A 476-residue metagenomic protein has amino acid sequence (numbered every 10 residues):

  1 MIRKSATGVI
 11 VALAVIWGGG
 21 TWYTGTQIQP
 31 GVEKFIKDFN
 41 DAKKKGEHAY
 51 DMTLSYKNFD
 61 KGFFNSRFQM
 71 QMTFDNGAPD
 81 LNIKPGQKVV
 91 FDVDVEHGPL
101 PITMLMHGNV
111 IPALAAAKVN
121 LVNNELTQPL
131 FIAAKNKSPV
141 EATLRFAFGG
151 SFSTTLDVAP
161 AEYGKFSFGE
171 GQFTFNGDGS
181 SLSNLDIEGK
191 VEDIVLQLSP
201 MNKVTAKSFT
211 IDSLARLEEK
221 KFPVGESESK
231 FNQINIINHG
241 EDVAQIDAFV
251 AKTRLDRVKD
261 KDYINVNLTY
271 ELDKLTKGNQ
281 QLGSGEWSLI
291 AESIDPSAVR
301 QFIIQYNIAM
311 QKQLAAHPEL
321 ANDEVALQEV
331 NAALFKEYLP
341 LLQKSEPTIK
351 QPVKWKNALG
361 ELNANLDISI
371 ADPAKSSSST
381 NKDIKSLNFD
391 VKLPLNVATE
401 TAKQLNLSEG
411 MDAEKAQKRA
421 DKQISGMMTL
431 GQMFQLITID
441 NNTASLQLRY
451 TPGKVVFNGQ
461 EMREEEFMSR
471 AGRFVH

Functional and structural regions predicted by a protein language model:
R3-G8, V15-H476: Glycine-rich, small/hydroxylated-residue low-complexity segments
